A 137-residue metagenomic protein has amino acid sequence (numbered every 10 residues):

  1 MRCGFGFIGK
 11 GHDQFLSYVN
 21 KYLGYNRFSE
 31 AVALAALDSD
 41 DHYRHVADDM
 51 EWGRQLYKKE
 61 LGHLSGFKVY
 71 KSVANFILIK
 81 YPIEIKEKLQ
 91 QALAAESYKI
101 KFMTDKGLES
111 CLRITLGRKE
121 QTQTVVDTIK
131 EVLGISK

Functional and structural regions predicted by a protein language model:
M1-H63, F67-Y70: PLP-dependent aminotransferase class I/II
G4-I8, E87, K119-E120: Short, hinge-like loop/turn segments at secondary-structure boundaries
G11, W52, L56, E84 (+2 more regions): Short alpha-helical
Q14-F15, K88, T124: Short, solvent-exposed alpha-helical surface patches in well-structured domains
E51, L61-E96, L112, L116: Conserved PLP-binding catalytic core of the aspartate aminotransferase-like
Q91-E96, K101, K106-K137: PLP-dependent enzyme catalytic core of the Aspartate aminotransferase-like
